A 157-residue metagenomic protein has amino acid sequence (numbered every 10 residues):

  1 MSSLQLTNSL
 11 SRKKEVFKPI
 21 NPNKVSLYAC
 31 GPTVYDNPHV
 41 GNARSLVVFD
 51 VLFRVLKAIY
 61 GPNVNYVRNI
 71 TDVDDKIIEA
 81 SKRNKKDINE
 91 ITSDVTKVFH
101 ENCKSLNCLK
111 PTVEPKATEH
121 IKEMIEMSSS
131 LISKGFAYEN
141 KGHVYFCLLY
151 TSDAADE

Functional and structural regions predicted by a protein language model:
M1-S152: NTP-dependent nucleotidyl-transfer catalytic core
D153-E157: A short, hydrophobic C-terminal helix/tail in secreted or cell-surface proteins
